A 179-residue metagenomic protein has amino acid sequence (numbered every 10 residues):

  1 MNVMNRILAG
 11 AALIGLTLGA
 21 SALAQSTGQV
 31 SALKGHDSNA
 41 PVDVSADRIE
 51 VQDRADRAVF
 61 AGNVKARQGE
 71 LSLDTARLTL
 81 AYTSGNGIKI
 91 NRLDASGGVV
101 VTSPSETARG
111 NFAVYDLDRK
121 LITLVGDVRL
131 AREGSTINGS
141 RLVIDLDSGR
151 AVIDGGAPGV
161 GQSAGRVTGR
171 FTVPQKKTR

Functional and structural regions predicted by a protein language model:
M1-R179: Mature-chain termini and adjacent capping regions
